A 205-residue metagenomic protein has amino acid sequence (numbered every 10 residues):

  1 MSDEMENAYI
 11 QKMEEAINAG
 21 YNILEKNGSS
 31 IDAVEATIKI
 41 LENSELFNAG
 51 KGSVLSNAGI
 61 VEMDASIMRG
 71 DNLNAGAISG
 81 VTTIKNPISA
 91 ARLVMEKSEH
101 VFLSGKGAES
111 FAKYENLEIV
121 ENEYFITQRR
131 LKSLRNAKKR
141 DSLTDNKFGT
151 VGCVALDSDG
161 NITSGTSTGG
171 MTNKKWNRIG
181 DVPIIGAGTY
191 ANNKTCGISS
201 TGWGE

Functional and structural regions predicted by a protein language model:
M1-E205: Alpha/propeptide regions of enzymes that mature by internal proteolysis
